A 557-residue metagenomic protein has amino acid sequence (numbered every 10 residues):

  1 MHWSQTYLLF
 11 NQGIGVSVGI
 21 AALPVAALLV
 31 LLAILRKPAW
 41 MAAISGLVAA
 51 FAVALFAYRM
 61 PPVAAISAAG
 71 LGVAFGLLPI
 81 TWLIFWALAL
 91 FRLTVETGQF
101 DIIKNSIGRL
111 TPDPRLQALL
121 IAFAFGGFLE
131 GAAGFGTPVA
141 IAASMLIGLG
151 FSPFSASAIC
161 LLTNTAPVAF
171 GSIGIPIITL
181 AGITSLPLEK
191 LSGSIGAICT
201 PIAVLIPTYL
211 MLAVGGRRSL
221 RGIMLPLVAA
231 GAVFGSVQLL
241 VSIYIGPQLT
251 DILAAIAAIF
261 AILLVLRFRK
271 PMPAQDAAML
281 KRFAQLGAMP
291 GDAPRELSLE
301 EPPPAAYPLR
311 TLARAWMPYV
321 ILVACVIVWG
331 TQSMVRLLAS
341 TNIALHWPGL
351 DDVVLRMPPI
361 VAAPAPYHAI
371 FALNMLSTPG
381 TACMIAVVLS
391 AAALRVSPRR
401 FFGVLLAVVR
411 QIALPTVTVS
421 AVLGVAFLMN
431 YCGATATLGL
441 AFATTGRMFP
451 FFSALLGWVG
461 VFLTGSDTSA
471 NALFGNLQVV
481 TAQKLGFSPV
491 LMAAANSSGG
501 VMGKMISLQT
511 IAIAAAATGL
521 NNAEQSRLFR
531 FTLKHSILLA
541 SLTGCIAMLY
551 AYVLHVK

Functional and structural regions predicted by a protein language model:
M1-G13, V556-K557: Short, strongly hydrophobic alpha-helical membrane anchors
L9-L23, G76-I80, A133-P138, E189-V204 (+3 more regions): Structural signature of hydrophobic alpha-helical transmembrane segments
V16-S17, L28-A64, W86-T97, I262-M272 (+4 more regions): Structural signal for alpha-helical transmembrane segments and their membrane-water exit/capping regions in multi-pass
S67-F75, P79-S152, A158, R395-T481: Membrane-embedded alpha-helical segments and adjacent helix-loop junctions characteristic of multi-pass solute
V95-F100, P112-D113, L146-A156, G182-E189 (+5 more regions): Juxtamembrane helix-boundary/capping and inter-helix hinge elements in multi-pass membrane proteins
R115-G127, P153-A166, P187-P207, A213 (+3 more regions): Alpha-helical transmembrane segments of multi-pass membrane proteins
A169, I173-K281, S498-K557: Juxtamembrane and boundary regions of transmembrane helices in multi-pass small-molecule transporters and channels
D292-L297, P303-L456, G460: Transmembrane helical segments that form the transport core of multi-pass membrane transport proteins
